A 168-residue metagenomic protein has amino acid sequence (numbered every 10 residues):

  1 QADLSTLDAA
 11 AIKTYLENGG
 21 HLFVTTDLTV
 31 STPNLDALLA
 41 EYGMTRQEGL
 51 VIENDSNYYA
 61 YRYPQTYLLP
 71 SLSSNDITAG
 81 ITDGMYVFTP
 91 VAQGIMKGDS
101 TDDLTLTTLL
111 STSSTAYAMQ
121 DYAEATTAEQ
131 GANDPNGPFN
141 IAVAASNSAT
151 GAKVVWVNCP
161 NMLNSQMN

Functional and structural regions predicted by a protein language model:
Q1-N168: Acidic, S/T/G-rich, low-cysteine, solvent-exposed domains in lumenal/extracellular/periplasmic regions of secretory
